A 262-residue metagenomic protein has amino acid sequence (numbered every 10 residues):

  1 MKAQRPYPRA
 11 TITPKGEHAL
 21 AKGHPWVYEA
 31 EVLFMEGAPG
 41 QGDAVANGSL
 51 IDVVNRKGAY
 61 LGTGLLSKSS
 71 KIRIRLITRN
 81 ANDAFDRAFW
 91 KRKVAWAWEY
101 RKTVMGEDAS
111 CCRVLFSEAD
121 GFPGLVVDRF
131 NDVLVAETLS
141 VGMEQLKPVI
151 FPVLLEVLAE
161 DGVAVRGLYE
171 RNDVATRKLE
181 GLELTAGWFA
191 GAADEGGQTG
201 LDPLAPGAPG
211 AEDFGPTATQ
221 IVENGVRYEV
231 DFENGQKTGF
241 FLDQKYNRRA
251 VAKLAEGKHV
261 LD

Functional and structural regions predicted by a protein language model:
M1-K253: RNA-binding accessory domains that recognize and position tRNA/RNA substrates
G257-D262: Conserved class I S-adenosyl-L-methionine
